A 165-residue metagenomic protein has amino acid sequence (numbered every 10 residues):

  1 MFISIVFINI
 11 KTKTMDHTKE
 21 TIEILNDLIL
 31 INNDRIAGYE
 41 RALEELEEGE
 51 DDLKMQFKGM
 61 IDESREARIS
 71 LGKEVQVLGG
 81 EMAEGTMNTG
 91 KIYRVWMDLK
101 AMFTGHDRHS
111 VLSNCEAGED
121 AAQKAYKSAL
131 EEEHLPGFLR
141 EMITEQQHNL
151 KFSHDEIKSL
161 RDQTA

Functional and structural regions predicted by a protein language model:
M1-T14: Short, Lys/Arg-enriched N-terminal segments with co-localized hydrophobic residues within the first ~10-30 amino acids
H17-E48, S110-H134: Alpha-helical bundle segments that constitute or directly flank the non-heme di-iron/ferroxidase center
E20-L28, E50-I69, V111-L112, F138-N149: Alpha-helical scaffold segments that form or flank carboxylate-/histidine-based iron centers
I29, N33, L43, K58-I61 (+6 more regions): Generic structural concept
I36, L43, R68, G72-V75 (+5 more regions): A structural signal for well-ordered alpha-helices, especially hydrophobic packing surfaces of coiled-coils
D52-G90, L160: Conserved alpha-helical segments that form or flank metal/cofactor-binding pockets of metalloenzymes
K73-G105, H109-S110, A117, A121: Carboxylate-rich helix-loop segments that flank metal/cofactor sites and access channels in metalloenzymes
V111, C115-A165: Preference for long, well-ordered alpha-helical segments
